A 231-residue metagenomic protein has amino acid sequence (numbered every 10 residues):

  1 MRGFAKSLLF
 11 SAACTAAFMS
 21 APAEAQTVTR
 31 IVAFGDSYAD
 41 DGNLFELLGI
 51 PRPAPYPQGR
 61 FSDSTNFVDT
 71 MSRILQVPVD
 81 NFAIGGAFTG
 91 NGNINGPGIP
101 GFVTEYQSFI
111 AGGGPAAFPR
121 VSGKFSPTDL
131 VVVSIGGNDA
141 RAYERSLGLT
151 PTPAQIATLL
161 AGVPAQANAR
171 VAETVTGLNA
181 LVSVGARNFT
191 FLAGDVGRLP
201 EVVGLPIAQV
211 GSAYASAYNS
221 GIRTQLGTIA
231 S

Functional and structural regions predicted by a protein language model:
G3-F4, A13, P22-S231: Conserved active-site regions of diverse hydrolases
L9-A17: Bacterial N-terminal signal peptides
